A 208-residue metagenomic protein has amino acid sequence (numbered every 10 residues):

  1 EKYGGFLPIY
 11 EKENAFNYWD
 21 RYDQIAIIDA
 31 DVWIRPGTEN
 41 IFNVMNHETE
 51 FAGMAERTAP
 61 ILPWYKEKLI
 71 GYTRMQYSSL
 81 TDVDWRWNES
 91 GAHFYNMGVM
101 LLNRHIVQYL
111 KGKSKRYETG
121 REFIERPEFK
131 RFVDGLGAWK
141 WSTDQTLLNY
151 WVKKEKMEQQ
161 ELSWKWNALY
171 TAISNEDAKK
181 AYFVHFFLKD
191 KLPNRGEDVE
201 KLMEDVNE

Functional and structural regions predicted by a protein language model:
E1-E208: Glycosyltransferase catalytic domains, chiefly GT-A lineage
